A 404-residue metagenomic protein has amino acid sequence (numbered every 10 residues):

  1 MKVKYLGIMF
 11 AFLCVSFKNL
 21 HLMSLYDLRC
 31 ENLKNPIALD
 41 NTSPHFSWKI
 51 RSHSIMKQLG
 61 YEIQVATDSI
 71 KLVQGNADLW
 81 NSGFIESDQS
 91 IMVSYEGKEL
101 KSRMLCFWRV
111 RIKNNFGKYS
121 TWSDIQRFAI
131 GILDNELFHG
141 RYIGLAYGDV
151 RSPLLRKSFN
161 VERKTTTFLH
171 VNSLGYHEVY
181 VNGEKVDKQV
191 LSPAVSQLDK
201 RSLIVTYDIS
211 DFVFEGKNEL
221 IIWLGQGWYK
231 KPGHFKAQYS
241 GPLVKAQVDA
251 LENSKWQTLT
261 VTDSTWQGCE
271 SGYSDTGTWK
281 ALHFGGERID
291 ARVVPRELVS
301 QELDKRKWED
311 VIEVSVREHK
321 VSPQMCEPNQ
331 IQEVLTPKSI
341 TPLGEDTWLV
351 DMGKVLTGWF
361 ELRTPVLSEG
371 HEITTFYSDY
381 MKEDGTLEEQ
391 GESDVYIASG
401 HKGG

Functional and structural regions predicted by a protein language model:
Y5-L13: Sec-dependent N-terminal signal peptides
L13-S24: Bacterial Sec-dependent signal peptides at the C-terminal "C-region" and cleavage site
M23-L105, R109-G404: Extracellular/oxidizing-compartment recognition motifs
